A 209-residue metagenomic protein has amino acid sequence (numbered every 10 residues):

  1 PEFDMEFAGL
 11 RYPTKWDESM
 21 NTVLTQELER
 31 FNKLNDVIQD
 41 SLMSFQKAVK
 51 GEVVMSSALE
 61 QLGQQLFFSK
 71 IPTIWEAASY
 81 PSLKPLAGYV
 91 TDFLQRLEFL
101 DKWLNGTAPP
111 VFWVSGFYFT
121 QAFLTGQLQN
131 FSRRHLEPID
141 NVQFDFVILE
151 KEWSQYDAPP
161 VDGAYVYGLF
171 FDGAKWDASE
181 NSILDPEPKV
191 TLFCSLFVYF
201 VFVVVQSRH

Functional and structural regions predicted by a protein language model:
P1-H209: Long C-terminal appendages of very large multidomain proteins
